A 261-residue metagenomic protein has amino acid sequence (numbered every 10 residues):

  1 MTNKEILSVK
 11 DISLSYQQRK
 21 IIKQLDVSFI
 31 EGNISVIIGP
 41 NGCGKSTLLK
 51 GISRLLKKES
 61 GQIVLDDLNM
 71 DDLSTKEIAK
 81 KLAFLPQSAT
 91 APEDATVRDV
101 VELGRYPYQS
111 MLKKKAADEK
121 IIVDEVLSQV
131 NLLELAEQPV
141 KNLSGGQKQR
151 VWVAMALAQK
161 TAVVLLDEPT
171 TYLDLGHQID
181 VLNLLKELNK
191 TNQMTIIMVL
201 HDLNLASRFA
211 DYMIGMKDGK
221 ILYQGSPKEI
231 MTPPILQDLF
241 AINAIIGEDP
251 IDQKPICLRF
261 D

Functional and structural regions predicted by a protein language model:
L7-V9, I22-Q24: Conserved structural motif at the start of ABC-family nucleotide-binding domains
F29, G61-N69, I78: Conserved ABC transporter NBD signature motif
I38-P40: The feature captures the beta-strand-to-loop junction immediately N-terminal to the Walker
S53: Helix-to-loop junction immediately C-terminal to a conserved catalytic motif
E102, A117-L135, K160: Conserved ABC ATPase "signature" region
K114, P139-L143: Conserved ABC ATPase signature
V164-E168: Catalytic Walker B motif of ABC-type/P-loop ATPase nucleotide-binding domains
